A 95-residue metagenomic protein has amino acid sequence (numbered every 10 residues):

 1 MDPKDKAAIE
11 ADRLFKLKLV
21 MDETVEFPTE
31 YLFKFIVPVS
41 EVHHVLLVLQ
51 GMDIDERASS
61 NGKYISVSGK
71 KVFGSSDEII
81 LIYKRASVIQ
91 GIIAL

Functional and structural regions predicted by a protein language model:
M1-Y64, G74-L95: Long, contiguous binding/interaction regions
I65-G69: Short, hydrophobic beta-strand segments
